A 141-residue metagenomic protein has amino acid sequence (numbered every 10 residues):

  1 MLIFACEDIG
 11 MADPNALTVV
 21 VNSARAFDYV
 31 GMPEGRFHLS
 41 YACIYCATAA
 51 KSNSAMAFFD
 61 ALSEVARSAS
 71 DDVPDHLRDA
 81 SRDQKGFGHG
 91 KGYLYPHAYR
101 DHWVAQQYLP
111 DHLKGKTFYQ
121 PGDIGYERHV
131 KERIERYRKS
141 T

Functional and structural regions predicted by a protein language model:
L2-D101, P110-K114, Y119-T141: Terminal-proximal interaction/regulatory segments of ATP-powered molecular machines
